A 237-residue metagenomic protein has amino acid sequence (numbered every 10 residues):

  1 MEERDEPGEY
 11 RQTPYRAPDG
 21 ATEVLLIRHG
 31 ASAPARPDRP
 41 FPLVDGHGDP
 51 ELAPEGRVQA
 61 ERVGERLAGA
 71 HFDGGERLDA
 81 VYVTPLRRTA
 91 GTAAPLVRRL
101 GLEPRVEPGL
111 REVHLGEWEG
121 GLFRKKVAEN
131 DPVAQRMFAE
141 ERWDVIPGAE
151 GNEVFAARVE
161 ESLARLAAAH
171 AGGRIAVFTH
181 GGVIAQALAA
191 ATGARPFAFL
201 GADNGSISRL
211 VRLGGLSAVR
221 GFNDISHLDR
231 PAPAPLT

Functional and structural regions predicted by a protein language model:
M1-E23, V113-K125, A168, G173 (+1 more regions): Acidic, low-complexity terminal tails and accessory targeting/binding regions of phosphate-metabolizing enzymes
E2-E23, R28-L102: Active-site-proximal alpha-helix that buttresses catalytic centers in soluble enzyme cores
S32, V183-I184: Short active-site segment of divalent metal-dependent hydrolases/proteases that encodes the spacing between
P37, V97-E160, R220-N223, P231 (+1 more regions): Phosphate-handling substructures
R66-A70, R99, R165, A169 (+1 more regions): Active-site catalytic microenvironments for nucleophilic, acid-base chemistry
V83-T84, A157, F178-T179: Short beta-strand scaffold positions
L86-A90, G181-G182, N204: Alpha-helix N-cap/helix-start capping motif
P95, Q186-A190: Active-site signature of alpha/beta-hydrolase-fold catalytic machinery across serine- and Asp/Cys-nucleophile hydrolases
